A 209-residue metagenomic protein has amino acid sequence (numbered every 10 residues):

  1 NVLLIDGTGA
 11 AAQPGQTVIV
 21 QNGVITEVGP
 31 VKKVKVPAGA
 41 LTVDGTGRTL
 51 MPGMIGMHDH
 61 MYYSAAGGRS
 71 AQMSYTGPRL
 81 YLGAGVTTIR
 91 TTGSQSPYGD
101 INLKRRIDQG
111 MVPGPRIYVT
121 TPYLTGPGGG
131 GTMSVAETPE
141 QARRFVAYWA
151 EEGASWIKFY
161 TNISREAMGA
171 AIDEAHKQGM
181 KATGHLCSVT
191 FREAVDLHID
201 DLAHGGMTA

Functional and structural regions predicted by a protein language model:
L4, T8-M51: Histidine-rich, glycine-flanked metal-binding segment
G7-G9, A66-R69: Short, flexible helix-adjacent loops and helix caps
V28, S64-A65: Residues that scaffold the ATP/ADP-binding catalytic core of kinase and kinase-like folds
G45-S64, S70-L186, T190-A209: Divalent-metal coordination cores built from histidine and acidic residues
